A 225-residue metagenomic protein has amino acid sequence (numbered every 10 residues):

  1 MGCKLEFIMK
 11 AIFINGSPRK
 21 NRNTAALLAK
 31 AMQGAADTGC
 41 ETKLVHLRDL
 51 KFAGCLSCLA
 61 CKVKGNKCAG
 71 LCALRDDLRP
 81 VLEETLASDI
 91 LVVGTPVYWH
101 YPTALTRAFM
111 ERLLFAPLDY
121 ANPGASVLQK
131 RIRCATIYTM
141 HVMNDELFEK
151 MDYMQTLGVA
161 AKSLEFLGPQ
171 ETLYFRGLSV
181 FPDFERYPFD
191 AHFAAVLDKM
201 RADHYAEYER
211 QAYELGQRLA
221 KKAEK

Functional and structural regions predicted by a protein language model:
G2-L118, N122, D190-K225: N-terminal beta1-alpha1-beta2 submodule of the flavodoxin-like/Rossmannoid cofactor-binding fold
G16, L47, I137-T139, F175: Cofactor-binding loop segments of dinucleotide-utilizing enzymes, especially the Rossmann-like FAD- and NAD(P)+-binding
C55-C58, L147-E149, P182-Y187: Short aromatic-enriched loop/helix-cap "lid" or pocket-rim segments at secondary-structure transitions that line
D77, E165-F166, S179: Glycine-centered secondary-structure boundary/capping sites
Y98-H100, V142-M143, L178-V180: Short, catalytically relevant binding-site loops at active-site mouths
A104-L105, P117-L173: Short, glycine-/small-residue-rich phosphate/pyrophosphate-handling segment
F166, E185-A194: The feature marks non-catalytic terminal segments
E171-P182: Beta-strand-loop-alpha "switch" segments that mediate conformational coupling across diverse proteins
